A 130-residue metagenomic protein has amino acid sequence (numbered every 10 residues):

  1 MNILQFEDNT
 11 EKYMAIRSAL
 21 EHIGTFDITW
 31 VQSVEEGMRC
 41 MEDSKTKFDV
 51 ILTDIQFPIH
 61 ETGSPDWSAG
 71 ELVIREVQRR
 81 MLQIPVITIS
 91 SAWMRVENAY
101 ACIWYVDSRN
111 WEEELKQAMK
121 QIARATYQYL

Functional and structural regions predicted by a protein language model:
M1-E11, I16-L20: Conserved acidic segment of CheY-like receiver
Q5-N9, W30-Q32, I87-L130: Output/docking surface of receiver
N9-Y13, Q56-T62, A92-R95: Short acidic, S/G/P-rich loop/turn micro-motifs used as interaction or catalytic elements
R17-S18, W30-V50, D54-I59: Acidic, metal-coordinating helix/loop segments flanking the phosphotransfer/catalytic sites of two-component signaling
I23-I28: A generic structural motif
M41-K45, V77, M119: Short hydrophobic patches on amphipathic alpha-helices that form coiled-coil/helix-mediated interaction surfaces
F48-R80: Conserved phosphotransfer microenvironments
